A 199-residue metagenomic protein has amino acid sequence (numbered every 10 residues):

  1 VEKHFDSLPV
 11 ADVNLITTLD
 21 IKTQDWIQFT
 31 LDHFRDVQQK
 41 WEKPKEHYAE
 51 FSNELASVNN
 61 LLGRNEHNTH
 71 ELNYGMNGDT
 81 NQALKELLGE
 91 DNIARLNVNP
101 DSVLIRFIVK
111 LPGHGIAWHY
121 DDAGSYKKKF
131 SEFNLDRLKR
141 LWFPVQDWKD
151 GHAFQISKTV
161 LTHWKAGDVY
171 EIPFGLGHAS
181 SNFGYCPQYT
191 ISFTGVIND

Functional and structural regions predicted by a protein language model:
V1-F107: Non-heme Fe(II)/2-oxoglutarate
S7, A94-N99, S131-L135, T162-H163 (+1 more regions): A general structural signal for short secondary-structure junctions and capping/turn motifs
N53, G63-N65, I108-K110, Q146 (+2 more regions): Structured loops at beta-to-helix junctions and adjacent beta-edge loops in soluble globular domains
L96-S125: A short glycine-rich, His/Asp/Glu-containing loop-to-beta-strand
V103, R137-K139, P187: Residues that flank catalytic or metal-binding motifs in active/ligand-binding sites
V109-L111, K129-D150: Short, conserved beta-strand element in jelly-roll/cupin
H119, G124-K127, N134, G177-A179: Histidine-centered active-site/metal-ligand motif
P144, W148-D199: Catalytic core of Fe(II)/2-oxoglutarate
